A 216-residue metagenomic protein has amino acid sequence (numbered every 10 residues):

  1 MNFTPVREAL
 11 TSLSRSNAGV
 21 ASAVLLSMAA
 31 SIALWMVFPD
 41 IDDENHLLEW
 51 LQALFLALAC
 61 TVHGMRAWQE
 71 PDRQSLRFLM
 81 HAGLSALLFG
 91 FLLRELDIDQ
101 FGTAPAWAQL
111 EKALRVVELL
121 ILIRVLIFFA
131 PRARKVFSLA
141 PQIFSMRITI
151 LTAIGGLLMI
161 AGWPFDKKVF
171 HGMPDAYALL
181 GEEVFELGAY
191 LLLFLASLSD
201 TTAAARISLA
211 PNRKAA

Functional and structural regions predicted by a protein language model:
L10-T11, M65-L79, R134-M146: Membrane-interface helix-boundary motifs at transmembrane edges
L13-V24, R73-A86, M146-A153: Membrane-interfacial loop-to-transmembrane alpha-helix junctions, especially the N-terminal start
S22-L26, Q52-M65, R115-P131, E186-T201: Hydrophobic cores of alpha-helical transmembrane segments in multi-pass inner/ER membrane proteins, independent
A29-V37, F91-G102, G156-M173: C-terminal ends of transmembrane alpha-helices and the immediately adjacent extracellular/lumenal or cytosolic loop
W35-L47, R66-D72: Short, hydrophobic transmembrane alpha-helix segments
I41-L51, G102-L114, M173-F185: Non-cytosolic membrane-interface motifs at loop->transmembrane helix junctions
S85, F89-F144: Membrane-proximal helix-loop-helix units in multi-pass membrane proteins
I160-M173, G181-K214: C-terminal transmembrane-bundle signature of multipass membrane proteins, characterized by strong activation on
